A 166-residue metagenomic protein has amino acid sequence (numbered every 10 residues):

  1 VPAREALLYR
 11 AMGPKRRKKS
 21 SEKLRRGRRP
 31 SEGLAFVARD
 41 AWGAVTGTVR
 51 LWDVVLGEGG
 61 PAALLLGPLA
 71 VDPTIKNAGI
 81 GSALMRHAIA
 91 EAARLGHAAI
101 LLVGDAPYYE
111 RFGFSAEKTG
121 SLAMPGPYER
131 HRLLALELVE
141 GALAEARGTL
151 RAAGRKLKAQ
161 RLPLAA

Functional and structural regions predicted by a protein language model:
V1-K23, R29-P30, A35-V45, G59 (+3 more regions): Short amphipathic alpha-helix that is part of the acyltransferase structural core
A35-R39, G43-V55, A62-A70: Conserved beta-strand in the GNAT
A44, E58-G59, D72-A83, L95 (+1 more regions): Conserved glycine-rich acetyl-CoA-binding loop
L66, V71, N77-A90, L101-L102: Conserved acetyl-CoA-binding loop-helix of GNAT-fold acetyltransferases
R94-A98, V103-E129: Conserved active-site alpha-helix within GNAT-family acetyltransferase domains
A116-G148: A contiguous, mid-protein "functional segment" used to position or interact with cofactors/ions or partner subunits
